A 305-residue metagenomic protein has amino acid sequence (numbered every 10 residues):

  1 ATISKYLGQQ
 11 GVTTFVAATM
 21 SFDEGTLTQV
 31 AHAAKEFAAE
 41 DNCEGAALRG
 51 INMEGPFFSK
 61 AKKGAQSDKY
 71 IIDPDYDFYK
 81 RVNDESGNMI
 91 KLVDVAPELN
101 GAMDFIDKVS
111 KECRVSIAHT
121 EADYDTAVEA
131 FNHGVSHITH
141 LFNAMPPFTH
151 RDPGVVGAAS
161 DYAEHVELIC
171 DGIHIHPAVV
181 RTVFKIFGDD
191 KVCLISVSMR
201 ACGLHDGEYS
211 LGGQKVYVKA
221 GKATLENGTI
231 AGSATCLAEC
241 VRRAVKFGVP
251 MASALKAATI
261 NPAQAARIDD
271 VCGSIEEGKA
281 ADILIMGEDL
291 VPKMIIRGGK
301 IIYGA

Functional and structural regions predicted by a protein language model:
T2-V30, A46-S59, S86-E98, R114-S116 (+3 more regions): Divalent metal-dependent hydrolysis catalytic cores, especially in the metallo-beta-lactamase
I3-S4, T28-K35, Y79, I106 (+2 more regions): Generic structural signal for well-ordered alpha-helices, preferentially at hydrophobic/aromatic core positions
K5-T14, S59-G87, E129-L141, D152-H165 (+1 more regions): Active-site gating loops and adjacent loop-to-helix segments of metal-dependent hydrolytic enzymes
L7, M53, V109, I138 (+4 more regions): Conserved, mostly hydrophobic/aromatic
L27-N42, F105-R114, P250-A257: Short, electropositive alpha-helical surface patch
K80-D206: Active-site core of metal-dependent hydrolases
G157-E167, F184-S196, A201-M286: His/Asp/Glu-enriched, well-ordered alpha-helical/loop segment that forms or immediately abuts the divalent-metal
M294-I302: Short, compositionally biased
